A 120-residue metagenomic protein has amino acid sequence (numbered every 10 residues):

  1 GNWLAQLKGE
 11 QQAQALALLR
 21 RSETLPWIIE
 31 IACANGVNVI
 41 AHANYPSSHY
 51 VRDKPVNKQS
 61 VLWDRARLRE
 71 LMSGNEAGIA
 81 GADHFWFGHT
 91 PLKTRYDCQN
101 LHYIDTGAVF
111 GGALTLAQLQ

Functional and structural regions predicted by a protein language model:
G1-Y103, G107-A113, L119-Q120: Acidic, His/Gly-enriched loop-helix segments that form or flank divalent-metal centers in metallo-dependent hydrolases
